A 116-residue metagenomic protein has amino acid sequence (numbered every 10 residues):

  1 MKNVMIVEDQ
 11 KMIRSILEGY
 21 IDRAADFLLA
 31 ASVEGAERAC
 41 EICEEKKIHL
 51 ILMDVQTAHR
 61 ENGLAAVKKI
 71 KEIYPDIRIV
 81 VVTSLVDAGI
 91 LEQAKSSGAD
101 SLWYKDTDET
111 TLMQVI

Functional and structural regions predicted by a protein language model:
E8: Conserved acidic carboxylate
K11-A31: Two-component/phosphorelay signaling modules centered on CheY-like receiver
A24, L112-I116: Receiver (REC) domain switch/output surface
S32-L50: Acidic, metal-coordinating helix/loop segments flanking the phosphotransfer/catalytic sites of two-component signaling
L52-V67: Conserved phosphotransfer microenvironments
L64-D76: Short amphipathic alpha-helix used as the core "switch/output" element in two-component signaling
A65, V86-W103, T107: Alpha4 helix (beta4-alpha4-beta5 surface) of REC/receiver domains from two-component response regulators
